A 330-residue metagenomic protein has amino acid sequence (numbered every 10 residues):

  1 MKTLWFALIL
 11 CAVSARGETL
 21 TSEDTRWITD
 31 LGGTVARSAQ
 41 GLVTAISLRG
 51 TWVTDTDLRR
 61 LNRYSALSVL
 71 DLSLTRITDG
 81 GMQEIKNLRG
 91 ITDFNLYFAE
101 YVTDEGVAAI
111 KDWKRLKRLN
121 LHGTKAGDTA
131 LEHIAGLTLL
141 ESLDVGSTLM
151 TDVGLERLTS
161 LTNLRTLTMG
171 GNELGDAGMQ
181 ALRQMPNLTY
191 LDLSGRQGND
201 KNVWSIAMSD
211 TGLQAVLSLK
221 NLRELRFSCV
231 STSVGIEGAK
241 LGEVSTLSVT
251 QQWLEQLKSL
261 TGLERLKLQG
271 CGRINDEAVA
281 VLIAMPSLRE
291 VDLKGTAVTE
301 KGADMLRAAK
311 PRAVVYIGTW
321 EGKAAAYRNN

Functional and structural regions predicted by a protein language model:
L4-V13: Sec-dependent N-terminal signal peptides
A15-T19: Boundary at the C-terminal end of the N-terminal hydrophobic targeting segment
L20, D24-W27: Short amphipathic alpha-helix segments
G32-T34, A278: Small-residue (G/S/T/A) turn/hinge positions that recur once per unit in extracellular repeat modules
G41-E105, A109, K114-R157, N163-G178 (+3 more regions): Concave beta-strand-loop units of leucine-rich repeat
R328-N330: C-terminal "tail" modules appended to repeat-scaffold proteins
